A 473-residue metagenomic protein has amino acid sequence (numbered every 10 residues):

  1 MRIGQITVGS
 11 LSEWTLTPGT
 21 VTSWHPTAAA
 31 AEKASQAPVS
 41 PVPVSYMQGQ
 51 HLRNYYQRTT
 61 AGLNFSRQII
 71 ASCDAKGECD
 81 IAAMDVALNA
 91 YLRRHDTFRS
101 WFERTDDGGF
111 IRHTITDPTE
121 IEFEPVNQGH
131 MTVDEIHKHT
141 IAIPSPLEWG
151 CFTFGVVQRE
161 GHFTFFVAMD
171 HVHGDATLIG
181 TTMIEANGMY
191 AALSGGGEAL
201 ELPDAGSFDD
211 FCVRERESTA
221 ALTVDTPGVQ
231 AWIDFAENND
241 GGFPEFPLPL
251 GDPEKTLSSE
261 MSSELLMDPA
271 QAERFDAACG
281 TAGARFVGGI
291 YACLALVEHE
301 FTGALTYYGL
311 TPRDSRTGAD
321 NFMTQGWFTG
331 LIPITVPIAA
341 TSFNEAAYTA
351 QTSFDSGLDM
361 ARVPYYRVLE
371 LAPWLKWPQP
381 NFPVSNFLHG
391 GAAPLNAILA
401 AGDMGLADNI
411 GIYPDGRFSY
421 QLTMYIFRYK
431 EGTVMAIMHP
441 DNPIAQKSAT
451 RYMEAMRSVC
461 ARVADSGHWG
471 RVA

Functional and structural regions predicted by a protein language model:
M1-Q50, N54, R58-R67, E298-Y366 (+3 more regions): Acyl-thioester-dependent acyl-group transfer interface
M1-T59, V86-E124, G129, D204-S259: Short amphipathic alpha-helices and their capping loops
R2-T15, V126-V133, T140-I141, P146-D209 (+1 more regions): Active-site-proximal acidic secondary-structure segment that organizes catalysis
A28-V44, G62-A83, L147-V167, G251-G318 (+3 more regions): Gly/Ser/Thr-rich phosphate-binding loops and adjoining beta-strand/alpha-helix segments that form adenosine-phosphate
I81-L92, I141, M183, N187 (+8 more regions): Short amphipathic alpha-helical segments
F102-D106, V156-E160, I426-K430: Short, low-complexity Ser/Thr-rich regulatory SLiMs
Y190-A191, F235, G242, I332: Internal "kinase-insert"/substrate-recognition segments embedded within catalytic cores of ATP-dependent enzymes
